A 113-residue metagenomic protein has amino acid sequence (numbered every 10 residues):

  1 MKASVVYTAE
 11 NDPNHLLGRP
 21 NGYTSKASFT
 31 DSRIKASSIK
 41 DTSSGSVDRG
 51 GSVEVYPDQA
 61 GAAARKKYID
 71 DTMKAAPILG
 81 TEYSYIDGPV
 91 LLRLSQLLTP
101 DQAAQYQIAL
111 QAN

Functional and structural regions predicted by a protein language model:
M1-A76: Short, solvent-exposed recognition patches
S44-G45, D70-N113: A short, solvent-exposed beta-edge/loop patch
